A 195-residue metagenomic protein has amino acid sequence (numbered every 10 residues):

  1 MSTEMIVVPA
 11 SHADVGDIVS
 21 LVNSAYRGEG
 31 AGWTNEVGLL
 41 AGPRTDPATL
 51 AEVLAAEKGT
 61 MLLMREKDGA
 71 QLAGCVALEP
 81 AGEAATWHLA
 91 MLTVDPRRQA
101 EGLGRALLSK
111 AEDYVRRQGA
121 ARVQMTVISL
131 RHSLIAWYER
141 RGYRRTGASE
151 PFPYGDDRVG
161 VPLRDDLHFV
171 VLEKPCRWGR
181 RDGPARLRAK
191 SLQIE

Functional and structural regions predicted by a protein language model:
E4-I6: Extreme N-terminal starter segment of soluble prokaryotic enzymes
P9-V15, V19-R97, L108-K110, Y114 (+4 more regions): Acetyl-CoA-dependent GNAT
Q71, M91, D95-S109, R116-Q118 (+2 more regions): Conserved glycine-rich acetyl-CoA-binding loop
G82, G104, D165: Short, conserved glycine- and acidic-residue-centered signature motifs in active-site or ligand-binding loops
A121-R122, I128-I135, R141, E150-E195: C-terminal "cap" of GNAT-fold acetyltransferases
